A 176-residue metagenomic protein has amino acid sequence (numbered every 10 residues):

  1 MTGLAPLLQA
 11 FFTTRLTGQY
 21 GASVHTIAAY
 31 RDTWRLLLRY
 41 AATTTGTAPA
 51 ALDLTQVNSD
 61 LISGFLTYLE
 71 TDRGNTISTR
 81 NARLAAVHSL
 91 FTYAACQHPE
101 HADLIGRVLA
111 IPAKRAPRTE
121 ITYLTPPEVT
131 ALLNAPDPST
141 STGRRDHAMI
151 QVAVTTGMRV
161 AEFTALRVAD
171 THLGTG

Functional and structural regions predicted by a protein language model:
M1-G176: Conserved catalytic core of the tyrosine transesterase superfamily
